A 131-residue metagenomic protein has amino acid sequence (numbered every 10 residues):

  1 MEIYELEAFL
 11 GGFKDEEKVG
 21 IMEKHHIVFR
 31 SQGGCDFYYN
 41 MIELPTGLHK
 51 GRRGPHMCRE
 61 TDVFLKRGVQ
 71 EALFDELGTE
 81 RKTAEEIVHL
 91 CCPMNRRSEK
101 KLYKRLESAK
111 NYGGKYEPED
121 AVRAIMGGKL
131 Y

Functional and structural regions predicted by a protein language model:
M1-E23, P45-L48: Short cysteine-rich loop/turn motifs with clustered Cys
E2-L6, R53-C58, P93: Catalytic phosphate/metal-binding cores of nucleic-acid and nucleotide-processing enzymes, i.e., regions that mediate
I21-I27, R53-C58: Short Cys/His-rich "knuckle" micro-motifs
V28-M41: Short linker/helix segments within small regulatory modules
M41-F64: Short Cys/His-centered divalent metal-binding micro-motifs
L65-K82: Short, amphipathic alpha-helical "recognition" segments used to contact nucleic acids or chromatin
E86-C91: Short alpha-helical "recognition helix" segments of helix-turn-helix
K104-Y131: Short Lys/Arg-enriched helix C-cap and helix-to-coil transition segments that create basic nucleic-acid-contact patches
